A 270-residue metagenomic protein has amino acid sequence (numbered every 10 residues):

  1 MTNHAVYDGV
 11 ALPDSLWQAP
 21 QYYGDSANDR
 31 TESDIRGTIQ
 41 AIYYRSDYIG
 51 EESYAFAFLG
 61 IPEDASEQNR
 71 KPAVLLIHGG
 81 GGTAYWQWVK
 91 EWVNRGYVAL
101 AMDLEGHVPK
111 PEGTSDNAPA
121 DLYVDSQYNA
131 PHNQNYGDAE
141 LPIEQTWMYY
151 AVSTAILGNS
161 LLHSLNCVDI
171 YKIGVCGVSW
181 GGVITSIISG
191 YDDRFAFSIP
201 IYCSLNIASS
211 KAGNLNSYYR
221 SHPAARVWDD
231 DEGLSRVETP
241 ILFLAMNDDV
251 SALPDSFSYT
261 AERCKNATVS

Functional and structural regions predicted by a protein language model:
Q18-N69: N-terminal cap/lid segment of alpha/beta-hydrolase-fold proteins
F56-L59, Q68-G79, K90, A99: Short beta-strand element of the alpha/beta-hydrolase
D64, Q68-R70, S126-V178: Gly/Ser-rich "nucleophile elbow"/oxyanion-hole loop immediately N-terminal to the catalytic nucleophile in hydrolases
A84, K90-V152, I207-N216: Cap/lid segment of the alpha/beta-hydrolase catalytic domain
I156-P223: Primarily recognizes the serine-hydrolase "nucleophile elbow" in alpha/beta-hydrolase and SGNH/GDSL folds
V237, F243-A245: Short beta-strand/loop motif that positions the catalytic acidic residue of the alpha/beta-hydrolase fold
V250-S256: Conserved alpha/beta-hydrolase "acid-adjacent" motif
E262-S270: Catalytic histidine neighborhood in serine/cysteine hydrolases with alpha/beta-hydrolase-type architecture
